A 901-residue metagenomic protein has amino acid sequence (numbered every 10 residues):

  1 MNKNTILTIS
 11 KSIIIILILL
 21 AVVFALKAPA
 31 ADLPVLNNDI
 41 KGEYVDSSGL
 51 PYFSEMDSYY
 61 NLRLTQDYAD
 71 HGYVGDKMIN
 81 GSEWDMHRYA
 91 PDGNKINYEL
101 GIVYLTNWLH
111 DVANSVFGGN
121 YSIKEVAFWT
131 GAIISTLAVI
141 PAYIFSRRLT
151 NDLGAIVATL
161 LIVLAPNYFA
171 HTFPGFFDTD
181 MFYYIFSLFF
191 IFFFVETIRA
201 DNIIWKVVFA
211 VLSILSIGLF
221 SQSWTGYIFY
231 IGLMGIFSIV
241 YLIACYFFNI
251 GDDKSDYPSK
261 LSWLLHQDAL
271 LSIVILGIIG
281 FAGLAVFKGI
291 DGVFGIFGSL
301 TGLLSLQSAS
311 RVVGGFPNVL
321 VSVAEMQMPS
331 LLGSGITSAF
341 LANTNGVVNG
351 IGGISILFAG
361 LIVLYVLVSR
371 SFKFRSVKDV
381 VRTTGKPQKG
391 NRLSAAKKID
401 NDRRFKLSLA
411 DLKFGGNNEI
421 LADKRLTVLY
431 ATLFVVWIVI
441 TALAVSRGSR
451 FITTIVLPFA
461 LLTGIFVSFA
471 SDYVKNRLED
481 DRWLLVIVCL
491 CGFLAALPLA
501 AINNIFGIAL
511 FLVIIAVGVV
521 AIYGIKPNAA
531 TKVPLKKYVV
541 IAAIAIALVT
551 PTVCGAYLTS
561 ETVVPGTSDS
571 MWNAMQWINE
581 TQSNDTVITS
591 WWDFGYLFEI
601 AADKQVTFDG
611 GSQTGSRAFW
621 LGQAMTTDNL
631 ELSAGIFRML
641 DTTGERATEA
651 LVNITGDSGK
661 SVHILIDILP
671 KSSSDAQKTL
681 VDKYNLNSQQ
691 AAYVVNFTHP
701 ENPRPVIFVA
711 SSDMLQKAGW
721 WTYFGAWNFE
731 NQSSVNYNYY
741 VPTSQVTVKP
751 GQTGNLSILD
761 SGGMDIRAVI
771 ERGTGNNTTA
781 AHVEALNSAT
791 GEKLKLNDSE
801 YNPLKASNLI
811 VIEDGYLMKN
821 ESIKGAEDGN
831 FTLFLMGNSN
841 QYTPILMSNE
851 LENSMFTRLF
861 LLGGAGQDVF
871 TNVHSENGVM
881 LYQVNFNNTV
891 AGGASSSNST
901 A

Functional and structural regions predicted by a protein language model:
M1-D46, M56, I156, D268-I278 (+5 more regions): Start-transfer (signal-anchor) and selected internal transmembrane alpha helices of multi-pass inner/ER membrane
L17, A21-P51, S58, H71 (+4 more regions): Extracytoplasmic
A28, D32-L149, L153-L161, A165-F186: Active-site lumenal/periplasmic loops and adjacent helix-entry segments of GT-C-fold, multi-pass membrane
I79-W84, W129-R148, L153-L242, I438-T441 (+1 more regions): Membrane-embedded helix bundles of polyisoprenyl
R199, I217, Y230-F281, L510-F511 (+1 more regions): Perimembrane helix-loop-helix junctions
F229, G448-E479, N504-I525: Hydrophobic/aromatic-rich transmembrane helices and adjacent perimembrane loops
I275, F358-V445, F459-V467, R482-A496: Transmembrane alpha-helix segments characteristic of polytopic inner-membrane glycan-assembly/cell-envelope
A285-K288, S305-S376, F405-S408, V428-A431 (+1 more regions): Alpha-helical transmembrane segments at the extracellular/periplasmic loop-to-helix junctions of multi-pass membrane
